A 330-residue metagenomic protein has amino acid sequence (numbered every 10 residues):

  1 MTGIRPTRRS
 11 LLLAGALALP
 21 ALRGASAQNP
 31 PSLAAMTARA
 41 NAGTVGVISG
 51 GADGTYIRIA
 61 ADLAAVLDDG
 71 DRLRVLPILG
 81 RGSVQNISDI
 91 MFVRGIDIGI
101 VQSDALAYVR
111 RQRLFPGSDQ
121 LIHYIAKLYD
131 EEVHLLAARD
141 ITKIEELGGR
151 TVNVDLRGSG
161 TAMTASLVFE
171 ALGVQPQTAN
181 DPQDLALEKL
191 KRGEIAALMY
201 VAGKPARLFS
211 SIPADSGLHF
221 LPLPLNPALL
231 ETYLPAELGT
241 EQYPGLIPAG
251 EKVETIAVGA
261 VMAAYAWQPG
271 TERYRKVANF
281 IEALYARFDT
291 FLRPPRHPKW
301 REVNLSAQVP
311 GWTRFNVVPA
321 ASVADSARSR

Functional and structural regions predicted by a protein language model:
M1-A18: N-terminal secretory signal peptides and thylakoid transit peptides that target proteins across membranes
A25-A27: Boundary at the C-terminal end of the N-terminal hydrophobic targeting segment
N29-I100: N-terminal (or domain-start) structured segment
A42, R72, G82-Q85, D119-Q120 (+3 more regions): Extracytoplasmic
T44-L67, V75, E131-E188, R192: Bilobed "Venus flytrap"/periplasmic-binding protein-like clamshell domains and structurally analogous long
A64-A65, L76-G117, L187-K189, P205-P213: Pocket-flanking alpha-helical
S103, R113, V174-E272: Pocket-lining segment of extracytoplasmic ligand-binding domains
E254-R330: Segments of small-molecule ligand-sensing domains
